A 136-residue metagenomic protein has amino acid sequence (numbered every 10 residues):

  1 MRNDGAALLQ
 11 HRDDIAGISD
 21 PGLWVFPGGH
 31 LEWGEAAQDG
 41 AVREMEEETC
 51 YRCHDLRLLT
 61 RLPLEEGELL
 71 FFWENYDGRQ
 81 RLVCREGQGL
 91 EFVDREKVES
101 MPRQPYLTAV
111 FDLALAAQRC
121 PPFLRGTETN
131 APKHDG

Functional and structural regions predicted by a protein language model:
M1-V25, C53: N-terminal strand-loop-strand
R2-A7, I15-A16, E32, E66 (+1 more regions): Short, charged/polar surface micro-motifs in flexible loops or helix N-caps
A16-S19, V42, Q80, E91-F92: A short local loop/turn or secondary-structure capping micro-motif enriched for an aromatic residue
F26-L59: The catalytic Nudix box helix
L31, V98-E99: A generic structural signal for short hydrophobic patches within well-formed alpha-helices
T60-C84, G89-K97, T108-A117: Active-site-adjacent beta-strand/loop module that shapes the phosphate/pyrophosphate-binding cleft
T108-G136: Charged phosphate-binding loop/patch that engages nucleotide di/tri-phosphates or the phosphate backbone of nucleic
